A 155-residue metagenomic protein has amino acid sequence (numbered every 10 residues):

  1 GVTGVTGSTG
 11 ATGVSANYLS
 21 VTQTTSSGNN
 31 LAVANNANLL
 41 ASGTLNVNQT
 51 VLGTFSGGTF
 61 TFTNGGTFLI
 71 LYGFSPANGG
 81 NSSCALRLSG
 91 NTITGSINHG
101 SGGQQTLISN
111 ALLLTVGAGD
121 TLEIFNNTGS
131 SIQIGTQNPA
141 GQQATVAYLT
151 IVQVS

Functional and structural regions predicted by a protein language model:
G1-V5: Low-complexity/repetitive intrinsically disordered segments
T9-C84, S96, G103, S131-Q133 (+1 more regions): Terminal (often C-terminal
S83-R87, E123: Beta-strand signatures of extracellular beta-sandwich domains
L88-G90, N126, Q153: Residue-level signal for short segments within beta-strands and strand-turn junctions of well-structured beta-sheet
G90-I97: Surface-exposed loop/edge segments in extracytoplasmic proteins
L107-L113: Exposed aromatic-hydrophobic patches
L114-T128: Noncatalytic modules at the cell exterior or secretory-pathway interfaces, chiefly beta-strand-rich lectin/adhesion
